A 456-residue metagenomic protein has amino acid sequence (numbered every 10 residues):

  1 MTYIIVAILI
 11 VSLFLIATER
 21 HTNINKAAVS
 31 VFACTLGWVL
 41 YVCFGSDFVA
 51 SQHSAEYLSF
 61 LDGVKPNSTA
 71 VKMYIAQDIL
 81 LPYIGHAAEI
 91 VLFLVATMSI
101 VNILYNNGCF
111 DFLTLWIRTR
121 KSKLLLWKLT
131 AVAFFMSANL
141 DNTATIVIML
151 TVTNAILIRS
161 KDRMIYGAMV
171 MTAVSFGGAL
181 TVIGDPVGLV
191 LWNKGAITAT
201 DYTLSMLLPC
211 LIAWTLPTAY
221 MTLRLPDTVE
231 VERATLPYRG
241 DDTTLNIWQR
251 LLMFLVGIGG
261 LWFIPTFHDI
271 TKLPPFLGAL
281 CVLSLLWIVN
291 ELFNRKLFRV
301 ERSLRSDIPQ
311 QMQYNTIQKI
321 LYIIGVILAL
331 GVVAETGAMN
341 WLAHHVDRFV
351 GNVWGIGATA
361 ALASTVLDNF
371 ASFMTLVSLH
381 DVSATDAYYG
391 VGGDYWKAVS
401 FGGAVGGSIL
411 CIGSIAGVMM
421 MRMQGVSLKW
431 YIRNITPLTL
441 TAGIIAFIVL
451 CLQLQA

Functional and structural regions predicted by a protein language model:
M1, T22-I24, H53-Y57, M73-A88 (+7 more regions): Interfacial loop-to-helix junctions that mark the boundaries of transmembrane helices in multi-pass membrane
Y3-S12, N23-S68, A87-S99, R250-G260 (+2 more regions): Hydrophobic mid-bilayer segments of alpha-helices in multi-pass membrane transport proteins, especially secondary
I4, M164, L180-T181, L191 (+3 more regions): Juxtamembrane and boundary regions of transmembrane helices in multi-pass small-molecule transporters and channels
V6, A28-F32, V91, L126-A131 (+8 more regions): Hydrophobic alpha-helical transmembrane segments
G37-D47, I84, M136-A173, G177 (+3 more regions): Membrane-interfacial helix-loop connectors
Y41-P82, M98-L115, F135-V147, R295-K296 (+2 more regions): Transmembrane alpha-helix boundary signature
E56-K65, G85, N107, D111-W116 (+2 more regions): Transmembrane helical segments that form the transport core of multi-pass membrane transport proteins
G85-V95, D201-A219, I270-S284, G355-I356 (+2 more regions): Alpha-helical transmembrane segments
